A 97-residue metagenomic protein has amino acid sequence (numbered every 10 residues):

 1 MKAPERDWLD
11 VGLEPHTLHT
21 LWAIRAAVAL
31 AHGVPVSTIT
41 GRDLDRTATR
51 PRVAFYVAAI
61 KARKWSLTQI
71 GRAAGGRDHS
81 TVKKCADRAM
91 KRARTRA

Functional and structural regions predicted by a protein language model:
M1-A27: General nucleic-acid-binding
L13, V34, L67: Conserved catalytic core of nucleotide polymerization and phosphodiester-bond processing enzymes
A29, I60, G71-R72: Residue-level preference for well-ordered alpha-helical positions
A31-D45: Short, Lys/Arg-enriched N-terminal segment that forms or immediately precedes the first helix of a structured domain
R42-T47, R72-G75: Small/polar glycine-rich anion-binding or flexible loop at a beta-alpha turn
A48-W65: Short, amphipathic alpha-helical "recognition" segments used to contact nucleic acids or chromatin
S66-T68, R72-C85: Short, basic interhelical loop/turn and adjoining N-cap of the next helix at nucleic-acid- or acidic-partner-contacting
K84-A97: Short, solvent-exposed alpha-helical "recognition" segments
